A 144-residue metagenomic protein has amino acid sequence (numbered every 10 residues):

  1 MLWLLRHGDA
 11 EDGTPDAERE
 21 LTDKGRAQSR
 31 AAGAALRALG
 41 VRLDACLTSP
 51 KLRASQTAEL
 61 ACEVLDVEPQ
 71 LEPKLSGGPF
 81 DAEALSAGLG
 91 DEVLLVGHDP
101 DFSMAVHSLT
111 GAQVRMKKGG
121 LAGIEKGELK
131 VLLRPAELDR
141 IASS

Functional and structural regions predicted by a protein language model:
M1-P79, A87, F102, A112-M116 (+1 more regions): Active-site-proximal alpha-helix that buttresses catalytic centers in soluble enzyme cores
P15-D16, V41, E92, G123 (+1 more regions): Generic detector of bulky aromatic hydrophobic side chains
P79-E83, I124-G127: Short, charged, surface-exposed secondary-structure boundary motifs
A84-G90, E128-K130, S144: Short, surface-exposed amphipathic charged segments that create phosphate/polyanion-binding patches used for binding
S86-G120: Non-DNA-binding regulatory cores of transcription-related proteins, predominantly C-terminal effector-binding
T110-S143: Domain-level recognition of soluble alpha/beta enzyme cores, biased toward histidine phosphatases/phosphomutases
